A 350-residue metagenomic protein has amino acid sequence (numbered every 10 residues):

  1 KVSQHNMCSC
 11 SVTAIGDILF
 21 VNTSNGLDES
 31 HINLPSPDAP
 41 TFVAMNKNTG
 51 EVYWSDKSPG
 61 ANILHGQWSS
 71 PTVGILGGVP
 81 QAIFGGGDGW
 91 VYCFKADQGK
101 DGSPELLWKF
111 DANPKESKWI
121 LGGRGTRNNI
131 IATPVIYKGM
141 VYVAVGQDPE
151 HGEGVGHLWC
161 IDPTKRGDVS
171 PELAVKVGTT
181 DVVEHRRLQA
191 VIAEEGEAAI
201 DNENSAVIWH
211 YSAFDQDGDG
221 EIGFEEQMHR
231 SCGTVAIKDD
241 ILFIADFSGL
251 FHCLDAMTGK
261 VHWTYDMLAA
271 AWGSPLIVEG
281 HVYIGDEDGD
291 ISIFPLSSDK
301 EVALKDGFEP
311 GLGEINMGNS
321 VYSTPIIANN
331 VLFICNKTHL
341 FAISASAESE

Functional and structural regions predicted by a protein language model:
K1-E350: Noncatalytic, solvent-exposed loop/strand surfaces of beta-propeller-type extracellular/periplasmic domains
